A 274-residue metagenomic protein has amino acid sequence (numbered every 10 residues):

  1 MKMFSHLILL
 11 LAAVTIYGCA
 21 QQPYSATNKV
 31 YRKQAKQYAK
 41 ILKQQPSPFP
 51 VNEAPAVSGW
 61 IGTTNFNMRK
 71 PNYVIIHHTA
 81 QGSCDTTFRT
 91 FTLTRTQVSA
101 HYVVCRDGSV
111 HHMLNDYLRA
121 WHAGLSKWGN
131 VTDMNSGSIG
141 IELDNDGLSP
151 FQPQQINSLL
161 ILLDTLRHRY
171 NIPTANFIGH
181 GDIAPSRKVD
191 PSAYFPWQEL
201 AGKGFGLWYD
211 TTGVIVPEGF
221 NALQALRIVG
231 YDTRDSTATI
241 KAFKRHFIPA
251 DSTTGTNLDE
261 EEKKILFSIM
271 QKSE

Functional and structural regions predicted by a protein language model:
M1-A26: Bacterial Sec-dependent N-terminal signal peptides
L7-L9, P50, T233: Alpha-helical interaction segments
Y17, S58-I61, E218: Feature targets compositionally biased, intrinsically disordered low-complexity regions with long contiguous runs
C19-K33, Q152-E274: Basic/polar, cationic surfaces and motifs that engage anionic cell-wall and phosphate/carboxylate ligands
K29-I172: Active-site-adjacent loop/helix surface patches within enzyme catalytic domains that shape the substrate-binding cleft
